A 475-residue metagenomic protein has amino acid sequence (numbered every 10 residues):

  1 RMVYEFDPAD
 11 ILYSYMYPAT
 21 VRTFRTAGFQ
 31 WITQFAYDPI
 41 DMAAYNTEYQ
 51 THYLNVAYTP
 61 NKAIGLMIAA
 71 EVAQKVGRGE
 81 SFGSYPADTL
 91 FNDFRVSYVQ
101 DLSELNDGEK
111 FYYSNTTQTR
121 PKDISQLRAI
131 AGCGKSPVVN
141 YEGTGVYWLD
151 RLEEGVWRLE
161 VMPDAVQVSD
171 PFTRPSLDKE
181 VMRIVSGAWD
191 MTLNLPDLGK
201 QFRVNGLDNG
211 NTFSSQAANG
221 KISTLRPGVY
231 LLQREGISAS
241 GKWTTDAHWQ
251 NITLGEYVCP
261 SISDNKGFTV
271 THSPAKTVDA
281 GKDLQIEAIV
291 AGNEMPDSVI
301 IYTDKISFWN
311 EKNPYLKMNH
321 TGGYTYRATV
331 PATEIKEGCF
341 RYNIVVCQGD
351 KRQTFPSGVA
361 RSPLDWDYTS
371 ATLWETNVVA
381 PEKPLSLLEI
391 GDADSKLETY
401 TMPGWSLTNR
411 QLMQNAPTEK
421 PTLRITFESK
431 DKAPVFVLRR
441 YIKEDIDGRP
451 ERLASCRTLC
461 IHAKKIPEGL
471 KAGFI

Functional and structural regions predicted by a protein language model:
R1-A43, Y49-I68: Catalytic-core region of carbohydrate-active enzymes that cleave or remodel glycosidic bonds
A44-Y112: Charged, amphipathic alpha-helical linkers/stalks
S103-T271: Extended non-globular C-terminal regions
E154, P163-V166, G292-P296, I466-L470: Short proline/glycine-enriched turn/loop motifs at strand-loop junctions of beta-rich domains
G155, G228, Y324, G338-F340 (+1 more regions): A glycine-anchored, Pro-Gly-centered beta-turn/N-cap motif
L159-V161, L232, Y326-T329, L423-T426: Generic recognition of long tandem-repeat/solenoid scaffolds
T244-W405: Glycan-association/targeting regions that enable binding to alpha-glucans and other polysaccharides
N377-I475: Beta-rich carbohydrate-recognition modules and glycan-binding surfaces
